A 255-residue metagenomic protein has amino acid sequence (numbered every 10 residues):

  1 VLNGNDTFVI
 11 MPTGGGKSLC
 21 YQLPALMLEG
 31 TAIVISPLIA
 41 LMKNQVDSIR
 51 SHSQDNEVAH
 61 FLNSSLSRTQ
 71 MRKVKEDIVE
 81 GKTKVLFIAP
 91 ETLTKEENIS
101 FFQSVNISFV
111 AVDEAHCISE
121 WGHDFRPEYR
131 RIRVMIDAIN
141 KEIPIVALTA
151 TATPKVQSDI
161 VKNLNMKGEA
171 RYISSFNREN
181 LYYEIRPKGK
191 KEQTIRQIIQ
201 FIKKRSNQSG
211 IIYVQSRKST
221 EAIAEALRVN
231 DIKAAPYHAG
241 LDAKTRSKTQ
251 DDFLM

Functional and structural regions predicted by a protein language model:
L2-F8, P12-S18, P24-G30, K43-M255: Helicase motor core with emphasis on the C-terminal RecA-like subdomain
I33: ABC nucleotide-binding domain signature
A40: Conserved Rossmann-like nucleotide-cofactor binding loop
